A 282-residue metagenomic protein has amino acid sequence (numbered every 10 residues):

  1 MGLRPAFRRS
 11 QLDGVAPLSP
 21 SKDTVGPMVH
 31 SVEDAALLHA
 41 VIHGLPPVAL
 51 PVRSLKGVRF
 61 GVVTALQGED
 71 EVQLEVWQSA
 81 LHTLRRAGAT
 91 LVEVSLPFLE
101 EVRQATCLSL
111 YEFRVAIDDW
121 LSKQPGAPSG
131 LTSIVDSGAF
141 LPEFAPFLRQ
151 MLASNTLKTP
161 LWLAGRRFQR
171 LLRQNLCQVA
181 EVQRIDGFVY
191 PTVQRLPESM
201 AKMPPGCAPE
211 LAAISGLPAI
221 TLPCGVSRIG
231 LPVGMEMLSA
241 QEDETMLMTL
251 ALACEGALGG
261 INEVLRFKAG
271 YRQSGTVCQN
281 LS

Functional and structural regions predicted by a protein language model:
M1-T64, Q78-A87, I214-S282: Structural helix-boundary/capping segments
H30-P47, Q67-E100, D118-S133: Acidic-enriched catalytic cores of C-N bond-cleaving enzymes acting on peptides and small amides
G57-R59, V63, V94-C107, Q150-N155: Flexible, acidic loop-helix segments that line cofactor/substrate-binding pockets
G57-R59, Y111-C177, P223-P232, L281: Short helix-loop capping/hinge segments that flank enzyme active sites or metal/cofactor-binding pockets
Q73-V76, V102-F113, E198-P204: Short glycine/threonine-rich loop-to-helix capping motif typified by GTGT followed within a few residues by an Asp-Pro
D186: Conserved acidic residues
T192-E210: Short, surface-exposed loop/helix-turn segments at secondary-structure junctions that function as lids/hinges flanking
